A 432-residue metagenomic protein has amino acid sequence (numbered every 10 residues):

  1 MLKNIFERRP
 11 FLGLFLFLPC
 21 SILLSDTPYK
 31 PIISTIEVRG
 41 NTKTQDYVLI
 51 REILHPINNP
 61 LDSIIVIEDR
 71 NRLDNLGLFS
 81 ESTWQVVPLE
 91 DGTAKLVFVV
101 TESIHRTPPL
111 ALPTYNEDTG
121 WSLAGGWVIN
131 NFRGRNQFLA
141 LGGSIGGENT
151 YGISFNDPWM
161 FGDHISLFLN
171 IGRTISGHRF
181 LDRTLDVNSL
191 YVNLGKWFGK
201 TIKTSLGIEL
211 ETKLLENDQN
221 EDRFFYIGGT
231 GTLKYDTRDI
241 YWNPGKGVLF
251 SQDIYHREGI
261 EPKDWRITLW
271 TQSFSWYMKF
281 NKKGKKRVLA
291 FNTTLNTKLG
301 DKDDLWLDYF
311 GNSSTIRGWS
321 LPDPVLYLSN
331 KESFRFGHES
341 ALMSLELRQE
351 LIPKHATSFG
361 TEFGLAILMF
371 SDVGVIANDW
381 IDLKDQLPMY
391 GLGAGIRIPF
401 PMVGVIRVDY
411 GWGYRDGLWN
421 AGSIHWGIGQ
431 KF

Functional and structural regions predicted by a protein language model:
L2-L12: Bacterial N-terminal signal peptides that target proteins for export
G13-S21: Bacterial N-terminal signal peptides
D26-Y115, G126, G142-D157, T268-F274 (+4 more regions): Periplasmic polypeptide-binding modules associated with outer-membrane biogenesis and secretion
F79, F132-G134, M160-G162, W197-T201 (+5 more regions): Outer-membrane beta-barrel channels and translocator barrels
T93-K95, T101-P244, V248-S251, S314-Y327 (+2 more regions): Gram-negative/organellar outer-membrane beta-barrel architecture
L181, E216-N220, K286, D301-D308 (+2 more regions): Outer-membrane beta-barrel and related beta-rich outer-membrane complex signature in Gram-negative bacteria
T230-K234, I240-L365, W426: C-terminal outer-membrane beta-barrel translocator/porin domains of Gram-negative envelope proteins and their
D372: Short basic (Lys/Arg) and small-residue
